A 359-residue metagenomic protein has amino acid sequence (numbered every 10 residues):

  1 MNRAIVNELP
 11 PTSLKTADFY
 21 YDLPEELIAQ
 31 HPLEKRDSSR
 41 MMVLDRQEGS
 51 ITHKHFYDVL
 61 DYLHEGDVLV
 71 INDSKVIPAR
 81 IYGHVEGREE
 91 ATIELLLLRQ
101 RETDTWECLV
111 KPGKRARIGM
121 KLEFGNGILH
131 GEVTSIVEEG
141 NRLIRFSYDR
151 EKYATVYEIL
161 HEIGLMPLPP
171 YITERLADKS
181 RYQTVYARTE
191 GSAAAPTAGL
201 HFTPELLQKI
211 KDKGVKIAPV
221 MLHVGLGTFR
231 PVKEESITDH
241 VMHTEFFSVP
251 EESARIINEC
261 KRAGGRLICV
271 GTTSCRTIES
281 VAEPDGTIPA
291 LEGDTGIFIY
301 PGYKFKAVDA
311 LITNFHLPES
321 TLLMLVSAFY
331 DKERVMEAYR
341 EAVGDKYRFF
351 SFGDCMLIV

Functional and structural regions predicted by a protein language model:
N2-V359: Surface-exposed, charge/polar-rich loops and edge strands
